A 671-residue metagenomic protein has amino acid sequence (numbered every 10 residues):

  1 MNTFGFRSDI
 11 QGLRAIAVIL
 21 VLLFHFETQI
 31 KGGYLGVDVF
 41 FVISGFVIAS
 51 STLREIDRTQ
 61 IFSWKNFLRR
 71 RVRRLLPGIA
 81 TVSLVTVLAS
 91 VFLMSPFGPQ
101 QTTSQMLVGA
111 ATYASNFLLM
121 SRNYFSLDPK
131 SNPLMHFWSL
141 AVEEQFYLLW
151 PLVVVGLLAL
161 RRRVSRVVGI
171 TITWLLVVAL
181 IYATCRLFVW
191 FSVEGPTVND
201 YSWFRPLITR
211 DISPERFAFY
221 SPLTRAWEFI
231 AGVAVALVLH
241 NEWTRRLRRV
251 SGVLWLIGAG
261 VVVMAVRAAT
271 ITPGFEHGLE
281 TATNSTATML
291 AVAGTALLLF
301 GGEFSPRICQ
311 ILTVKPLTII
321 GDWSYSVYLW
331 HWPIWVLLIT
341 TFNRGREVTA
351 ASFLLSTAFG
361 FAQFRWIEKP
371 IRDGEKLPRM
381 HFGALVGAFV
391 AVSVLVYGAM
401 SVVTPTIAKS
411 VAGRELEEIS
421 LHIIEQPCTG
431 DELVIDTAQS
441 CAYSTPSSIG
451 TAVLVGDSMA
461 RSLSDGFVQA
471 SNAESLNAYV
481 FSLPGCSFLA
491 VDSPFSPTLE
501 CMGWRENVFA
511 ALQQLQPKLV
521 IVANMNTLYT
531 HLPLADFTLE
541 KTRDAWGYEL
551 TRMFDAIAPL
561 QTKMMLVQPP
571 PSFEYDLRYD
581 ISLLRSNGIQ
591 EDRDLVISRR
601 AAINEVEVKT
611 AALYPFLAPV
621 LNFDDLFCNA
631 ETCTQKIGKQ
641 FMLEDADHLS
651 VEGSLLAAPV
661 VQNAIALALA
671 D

Functional and structural regions predicted by a protein language model:
M1-L377, V394: Membrane-interface helix/loop caps of multi-pass membrane proteins
V189, A268-I271, T341-V348, F353-A358 (+2 more regions): Extracellular/periplasmic envelope-modification machinery, especially enzymes that add or remove acyl/ester groups on
